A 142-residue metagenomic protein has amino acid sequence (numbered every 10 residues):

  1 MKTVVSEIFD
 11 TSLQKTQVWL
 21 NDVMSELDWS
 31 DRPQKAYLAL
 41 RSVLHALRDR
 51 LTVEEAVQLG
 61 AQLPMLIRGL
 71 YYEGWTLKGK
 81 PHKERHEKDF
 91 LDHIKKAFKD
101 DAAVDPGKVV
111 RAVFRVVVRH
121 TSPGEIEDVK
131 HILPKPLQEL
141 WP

Functional and structural regions predicted by a protein language model:
K2-V5, K83: Intrinsic disorder/low-complexity detector
V4-R50: The feature marks the first
V5-E7, R111, V116, L133-L140: A domain-level signal for the structural core that forms small-molecule/cofactor-binding pockets and catalytic centers
Q14-V18, Q34, R85-D92, V104 (+3 more regions): Generic alpha-helical secondary structure signal
S30-R41, R48-V57, D101-A112, V118-H131: Short, low-complexity cationic-aromatic patches
L51-K83, T121-P142: Extended intrinsically disordered, low-complexity coil regions enriched in Ser, Thr, Gly, Ala and often Pro
I67-H120: Short, solvent-exposed interaction modules
